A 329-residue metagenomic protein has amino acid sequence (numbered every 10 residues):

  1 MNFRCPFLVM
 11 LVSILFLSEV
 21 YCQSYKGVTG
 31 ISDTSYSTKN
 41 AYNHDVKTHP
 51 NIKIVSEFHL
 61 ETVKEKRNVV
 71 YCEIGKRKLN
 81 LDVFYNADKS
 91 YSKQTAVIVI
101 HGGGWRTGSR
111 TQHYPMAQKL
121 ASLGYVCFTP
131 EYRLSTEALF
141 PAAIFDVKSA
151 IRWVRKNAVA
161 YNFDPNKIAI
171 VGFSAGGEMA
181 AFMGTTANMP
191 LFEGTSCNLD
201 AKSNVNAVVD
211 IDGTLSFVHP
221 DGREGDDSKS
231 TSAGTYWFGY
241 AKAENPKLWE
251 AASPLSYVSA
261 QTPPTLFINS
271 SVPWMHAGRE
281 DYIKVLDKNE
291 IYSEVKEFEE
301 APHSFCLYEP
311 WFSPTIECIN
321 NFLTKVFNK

Functional and structural regions predicted by a protein language model:
S32-S92: N-terminal cap/lid segment of alpha/beta-hydrolase-fold proteins
S56-H59, H219-Y257: Mobile cap/lid helix-loop segments that gate and shape the active-site cleft of serine hydrolases
S92-G103: Short beta-strand element of the alpha/beta-hydrolase
S109-T129: Short amphipathic alpha-helix adjacent to the substrate-entry channel of hydrolases
S149-E224: Primarily recognizes the serine-hydrolase "nucleophile elbow" in alpha/beta-hydrolase and SGNH/GDSL folds
Q261, L266-N269: Short beta-strand/loop motif that positions the catalytic acidic residue of the alpha/beta-hydrolase fold
D287-H303: Catalytic histidine neighborhood in serine/cysteine hydrolases with alpha/beta-hydrolase-type architecture
W311-K329: Catalytic active-site module of serine/aspartate enzymes centered on a nucleophile-bearing elbow/loop
